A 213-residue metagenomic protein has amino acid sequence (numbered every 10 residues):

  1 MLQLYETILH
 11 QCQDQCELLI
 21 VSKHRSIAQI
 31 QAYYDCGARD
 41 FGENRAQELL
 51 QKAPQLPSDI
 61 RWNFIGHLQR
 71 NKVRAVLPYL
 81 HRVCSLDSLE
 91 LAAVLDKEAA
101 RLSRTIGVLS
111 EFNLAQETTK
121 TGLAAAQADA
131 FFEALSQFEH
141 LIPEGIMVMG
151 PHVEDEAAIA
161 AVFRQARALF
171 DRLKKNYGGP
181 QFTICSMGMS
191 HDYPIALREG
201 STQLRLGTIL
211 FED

Functional and structural regions predicted by a protein language model:
M1-H191, L197-E199, F211: Conserved alpha/beta-domain cores
S201-D213: Gly/Pro- and small hydrophobic-enriched strand-loop and loop-to-helix capping segments that sit at the rims
